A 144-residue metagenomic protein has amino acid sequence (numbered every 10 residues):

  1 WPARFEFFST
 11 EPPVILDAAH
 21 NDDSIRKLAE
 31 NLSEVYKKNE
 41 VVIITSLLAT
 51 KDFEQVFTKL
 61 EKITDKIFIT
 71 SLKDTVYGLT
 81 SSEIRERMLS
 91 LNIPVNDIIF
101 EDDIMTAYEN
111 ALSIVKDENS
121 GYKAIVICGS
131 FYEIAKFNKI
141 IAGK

Functional and structural regions predicted by a protein language model:
W1-K66: Nucleotide phosphate-binding/pyrophosphate-handling subdomain across enzymes that bind or process nucleotide phosphates
P2, I25, S81-I84, I134: A general structural signal for well-ordered alpha-helical segments in protein cores
P13-V14, F57-K123: C-terminal helical cap/extension that packs against the catalytic core of soluble nucleotide-cofactor enzymes
I25-R26, F53-Q55, G78-L79, K136-K139: Short glycine-/acidic-enriched loop or helix-start segments at secondary-structure transitions that form or flank
T45-L48, S71-L72, S130: Cofactor-binding loop segments of dinucleotide-utilizing enzymes, especially the Rossmann-like FAD- and NAD(P)+-binding
S130-K144: Glycine/aspartate-rich loop-and-adjacent alpha/beta segment that forms the canonical ThDP
